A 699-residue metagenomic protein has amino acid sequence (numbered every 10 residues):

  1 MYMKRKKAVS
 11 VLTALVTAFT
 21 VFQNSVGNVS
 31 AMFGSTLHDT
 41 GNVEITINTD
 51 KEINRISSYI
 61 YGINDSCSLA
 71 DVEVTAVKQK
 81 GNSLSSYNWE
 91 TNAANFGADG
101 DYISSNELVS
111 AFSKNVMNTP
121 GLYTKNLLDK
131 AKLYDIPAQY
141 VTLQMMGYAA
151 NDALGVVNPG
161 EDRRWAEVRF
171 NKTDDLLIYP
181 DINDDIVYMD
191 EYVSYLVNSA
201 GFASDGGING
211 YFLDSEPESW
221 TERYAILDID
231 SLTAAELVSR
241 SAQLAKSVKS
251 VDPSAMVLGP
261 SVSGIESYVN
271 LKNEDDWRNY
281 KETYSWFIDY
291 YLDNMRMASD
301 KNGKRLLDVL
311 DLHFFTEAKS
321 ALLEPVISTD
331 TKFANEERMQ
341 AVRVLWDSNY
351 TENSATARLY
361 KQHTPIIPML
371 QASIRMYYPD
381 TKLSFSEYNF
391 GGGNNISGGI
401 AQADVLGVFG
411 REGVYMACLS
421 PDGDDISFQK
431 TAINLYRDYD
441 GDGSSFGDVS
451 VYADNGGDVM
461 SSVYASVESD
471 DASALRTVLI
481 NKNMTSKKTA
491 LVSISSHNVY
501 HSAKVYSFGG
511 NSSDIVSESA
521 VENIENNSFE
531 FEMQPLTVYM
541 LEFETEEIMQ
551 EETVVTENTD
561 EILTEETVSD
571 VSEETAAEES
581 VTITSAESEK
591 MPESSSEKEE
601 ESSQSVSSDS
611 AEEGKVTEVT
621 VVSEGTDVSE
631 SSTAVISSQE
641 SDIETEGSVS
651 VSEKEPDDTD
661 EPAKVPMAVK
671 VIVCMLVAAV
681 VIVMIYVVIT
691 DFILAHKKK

Functional and structural regions predicted by a protein language model:
F22-T36, P666, V688-F692: Sec-dependent signal peptide cleavage junction
H38, E44-E191, P217-T233: N-terminal substrate-binding region of glycoside hydrolase catalytic domains
Y188-Y195, A200, A234-S397, Q402: Noncatalytic carbohydrate-binding groove/subsite architecture in carbohydrate-active enzymes
N395, Q402, L406-R476, S512 (+1 more regions): Glycan-recognition and catalytic regions of carbohydrate-active enzymes
D458-V499, L536-E547: Carbohydrate-binding surface patches
E522-E552: C-terminal beta-strand-rich structural cap/linker in extracellular carbohydrate-active enzymes
V555-A668: C-terminal low-complexity, Ser/Thr- and acidic/Pro-rich disordered "stalk" regions positioned immediately N-terminal
A679-K699: C-terminal membrane-anchoring or membrane-association module
